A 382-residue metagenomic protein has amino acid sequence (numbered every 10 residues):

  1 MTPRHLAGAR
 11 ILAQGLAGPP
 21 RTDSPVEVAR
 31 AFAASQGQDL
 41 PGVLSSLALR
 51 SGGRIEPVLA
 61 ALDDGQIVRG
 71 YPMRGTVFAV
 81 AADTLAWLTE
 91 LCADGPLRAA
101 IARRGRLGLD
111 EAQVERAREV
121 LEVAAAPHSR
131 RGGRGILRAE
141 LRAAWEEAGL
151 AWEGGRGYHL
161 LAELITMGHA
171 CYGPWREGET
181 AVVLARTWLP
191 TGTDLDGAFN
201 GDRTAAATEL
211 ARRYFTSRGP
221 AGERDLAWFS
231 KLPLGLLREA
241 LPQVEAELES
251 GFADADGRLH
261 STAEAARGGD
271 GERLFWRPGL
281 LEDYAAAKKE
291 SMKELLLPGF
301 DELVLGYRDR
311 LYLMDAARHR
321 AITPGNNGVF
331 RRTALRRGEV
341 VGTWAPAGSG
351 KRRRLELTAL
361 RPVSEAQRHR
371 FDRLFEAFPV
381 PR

Functional and structural regions predicted by a protein language model:
M1-E153, A316-A317, R354: Phosphate-backbone binding and catalysis cores of DNA-processing enzymes
D63-P72, T76, T166-W175, E245-A255 (+1 more regions): A short, conserved structural fragment
V80-L85, R176-L195, L259-Y284: Short, cationic-aromatic polyanion-contact patches
V120-G157, R212-E264: Internal, well-folded beta-alpha domain core
G157-A240, V244: Loop-centered beta-sheet repeat module
E247-H319: Non-catalytic regulatory appendages
A316-R382: Glycine-rich, small/acidic residue-mixed loop/short-helix segments
